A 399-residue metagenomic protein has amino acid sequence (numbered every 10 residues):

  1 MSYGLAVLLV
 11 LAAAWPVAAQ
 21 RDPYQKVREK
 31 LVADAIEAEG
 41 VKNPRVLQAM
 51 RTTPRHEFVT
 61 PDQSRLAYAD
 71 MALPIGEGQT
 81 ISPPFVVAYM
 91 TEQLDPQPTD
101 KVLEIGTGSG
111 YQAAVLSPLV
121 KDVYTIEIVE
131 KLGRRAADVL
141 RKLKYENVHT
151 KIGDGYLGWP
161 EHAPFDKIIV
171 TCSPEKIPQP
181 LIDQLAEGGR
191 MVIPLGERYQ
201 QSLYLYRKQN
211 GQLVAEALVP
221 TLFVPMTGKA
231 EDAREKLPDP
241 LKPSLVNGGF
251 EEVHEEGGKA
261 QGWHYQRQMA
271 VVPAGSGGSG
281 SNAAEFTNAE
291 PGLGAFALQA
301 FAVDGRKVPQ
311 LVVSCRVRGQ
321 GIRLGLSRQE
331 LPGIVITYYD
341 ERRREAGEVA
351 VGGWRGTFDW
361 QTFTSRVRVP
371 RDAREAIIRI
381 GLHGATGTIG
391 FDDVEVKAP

Functional and structural regions predicted by a protein language model:
Y3-A14: Bacterial N-terminal signal peptides
W15-A19: Sec/Tat signal peptide C-region and signal peptidase I cleavage site
Q20-L103, L119, R134, R141-K142 (+1 more regions): Class I SAM-dependent transferase core
Q63-I75, G188-I193, Y199-Q200, Q266-A270: Short, surface-exposed polybasic-and-hydrophobic patches located at secondary-structure transitions
D95-Y204, Q209: Conserved nucleotide-cofactor-binding alpha/beta core module
G155, F223, I322: Hydrophobic pocket-lining residues within nucleotide cofactor-binding pockets
G196-S244: Active-site capping/gating segments
A233-P399: Extracellular and organelle-lumenal recognition/adhesion modules and their flexible linkers in secreted
